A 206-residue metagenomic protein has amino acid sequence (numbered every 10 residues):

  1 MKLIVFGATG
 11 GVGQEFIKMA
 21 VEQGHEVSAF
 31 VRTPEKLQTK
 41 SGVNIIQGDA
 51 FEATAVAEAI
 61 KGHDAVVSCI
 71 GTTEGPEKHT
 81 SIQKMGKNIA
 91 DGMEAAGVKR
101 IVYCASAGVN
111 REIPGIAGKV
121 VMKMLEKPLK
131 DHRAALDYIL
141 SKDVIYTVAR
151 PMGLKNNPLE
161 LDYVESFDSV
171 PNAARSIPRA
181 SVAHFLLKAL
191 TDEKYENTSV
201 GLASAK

Functional and structural regions predicted by a protein language model:
L3-Q23: N-terminal Rossmann NAD(P)H-binding glycine-rich loop of SDR-like oxidoreductase domains
F6, F30, C69-I70, I101-S106 (+1 more regions): SDR active-site strand-loop-helix element
F30-E35, D49-A50: N-terminal Rossmann-fold cofactor-binding loop
N44-D64: Conserved Rossmann-fold cofactor-binding substructure of NAD(P)-dependent oxidoreductases
S68, T73-I101, K130-A134: NAD(P)-cofactor binding segment of oxidoreductase domains
G75, G108-I113, L154-N157: Conserved catalytic-site region of short-chain dehydrogenase/reductase
L125-K130, D137-Y138, N156-K206: Active-site-lining helix/loop region of Rossmann-like oxidoreductase modules
L136-P158: Conserved beta-loop-beta element that borders a ligand/cofactor-binding pocket
